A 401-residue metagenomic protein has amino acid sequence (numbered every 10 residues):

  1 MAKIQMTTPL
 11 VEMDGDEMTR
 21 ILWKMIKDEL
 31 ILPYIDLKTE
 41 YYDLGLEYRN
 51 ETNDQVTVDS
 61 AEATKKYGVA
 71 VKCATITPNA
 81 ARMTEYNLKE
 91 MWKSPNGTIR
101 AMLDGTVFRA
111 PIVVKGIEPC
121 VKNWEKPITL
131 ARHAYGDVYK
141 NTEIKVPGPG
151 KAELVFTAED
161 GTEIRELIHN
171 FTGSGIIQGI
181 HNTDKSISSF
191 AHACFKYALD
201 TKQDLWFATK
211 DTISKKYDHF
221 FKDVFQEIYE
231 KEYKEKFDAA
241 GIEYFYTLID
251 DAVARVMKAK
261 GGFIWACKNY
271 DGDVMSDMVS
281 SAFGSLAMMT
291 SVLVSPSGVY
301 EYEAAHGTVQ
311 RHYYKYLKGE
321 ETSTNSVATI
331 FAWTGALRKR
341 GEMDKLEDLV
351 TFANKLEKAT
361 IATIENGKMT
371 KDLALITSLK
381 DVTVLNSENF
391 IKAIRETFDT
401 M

Functional and structural regions predicted by a protein language model:
A2-T8, M18, L22-W23, D28-T52 (+1 more regions): N-terminal alpha-helical transmembrane segments of multi-pass membrane transport and channel/translocase proteins
M6-M25, L154-T247: Glycine-rich phosphate/diphosphate-binding loop of Rossmann-like nucleotide-binding domains
Y34-Y41, T201-T209, Y233-Y246, G341-A353 (+1 more regions): Flexible, glycine/charged-enriched surface loops at secondary-structure junctions
L46-S60, K222-F263, C267: N-terminal small/polar loop signature for handling phosphorylated ligands or for N-terminal nucleophile
E47-E163, I176, Y270, V274: N-terminal glycine-rich phosphate/adenylate-binding segment common to multiple enzyme folds
V256-K355, A362-T363: Glycine-rich phosphate/nucleotide-binding loop
K318-T324, K339-M401: Internal helix-turn-beta structural module
